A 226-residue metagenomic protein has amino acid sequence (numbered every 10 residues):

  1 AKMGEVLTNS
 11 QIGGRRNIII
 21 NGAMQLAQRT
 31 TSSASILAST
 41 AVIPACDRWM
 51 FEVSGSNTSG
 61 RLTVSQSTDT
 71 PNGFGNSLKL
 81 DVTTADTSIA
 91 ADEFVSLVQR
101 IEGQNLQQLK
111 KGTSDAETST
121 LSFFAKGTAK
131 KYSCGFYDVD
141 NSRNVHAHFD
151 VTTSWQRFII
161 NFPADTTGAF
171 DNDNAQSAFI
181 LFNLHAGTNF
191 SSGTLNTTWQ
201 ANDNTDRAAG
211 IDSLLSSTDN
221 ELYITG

Functional and structural regions predicted by a protein language model:
K2-G226: Extracellular and organelle-lumenal recognition/adhesion modules and their flexible linkers in secreted
